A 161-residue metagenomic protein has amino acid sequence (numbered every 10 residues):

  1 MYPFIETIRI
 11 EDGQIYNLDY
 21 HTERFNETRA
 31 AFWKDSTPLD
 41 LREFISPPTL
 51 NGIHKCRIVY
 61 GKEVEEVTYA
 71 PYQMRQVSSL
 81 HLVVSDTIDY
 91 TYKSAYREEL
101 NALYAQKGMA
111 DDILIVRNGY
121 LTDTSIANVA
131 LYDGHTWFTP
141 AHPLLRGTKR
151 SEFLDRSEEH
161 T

Functional and structural regions predicted by a protein language model:
M1-Y120, T136, H142-E159: Conserved alpha/beta cores of soluble small-molecule-handling proteins
R117, S125, D133: A cytosolic small-molecule/anion-sensing beta-strand core signal
T122-N128: Short beta-strand/strand-turn micro-motif
V129-A130, L145: A short acidic/small-residue loop/turn micro-motif
